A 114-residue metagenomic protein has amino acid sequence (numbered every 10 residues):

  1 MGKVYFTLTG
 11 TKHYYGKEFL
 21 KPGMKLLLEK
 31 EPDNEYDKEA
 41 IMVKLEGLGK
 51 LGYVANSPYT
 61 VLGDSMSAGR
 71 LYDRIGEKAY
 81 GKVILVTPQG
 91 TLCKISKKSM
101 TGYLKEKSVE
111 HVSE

Functional and structural regions predicted by a protein language model:
M1-E114: Conserved active-site motif detector
